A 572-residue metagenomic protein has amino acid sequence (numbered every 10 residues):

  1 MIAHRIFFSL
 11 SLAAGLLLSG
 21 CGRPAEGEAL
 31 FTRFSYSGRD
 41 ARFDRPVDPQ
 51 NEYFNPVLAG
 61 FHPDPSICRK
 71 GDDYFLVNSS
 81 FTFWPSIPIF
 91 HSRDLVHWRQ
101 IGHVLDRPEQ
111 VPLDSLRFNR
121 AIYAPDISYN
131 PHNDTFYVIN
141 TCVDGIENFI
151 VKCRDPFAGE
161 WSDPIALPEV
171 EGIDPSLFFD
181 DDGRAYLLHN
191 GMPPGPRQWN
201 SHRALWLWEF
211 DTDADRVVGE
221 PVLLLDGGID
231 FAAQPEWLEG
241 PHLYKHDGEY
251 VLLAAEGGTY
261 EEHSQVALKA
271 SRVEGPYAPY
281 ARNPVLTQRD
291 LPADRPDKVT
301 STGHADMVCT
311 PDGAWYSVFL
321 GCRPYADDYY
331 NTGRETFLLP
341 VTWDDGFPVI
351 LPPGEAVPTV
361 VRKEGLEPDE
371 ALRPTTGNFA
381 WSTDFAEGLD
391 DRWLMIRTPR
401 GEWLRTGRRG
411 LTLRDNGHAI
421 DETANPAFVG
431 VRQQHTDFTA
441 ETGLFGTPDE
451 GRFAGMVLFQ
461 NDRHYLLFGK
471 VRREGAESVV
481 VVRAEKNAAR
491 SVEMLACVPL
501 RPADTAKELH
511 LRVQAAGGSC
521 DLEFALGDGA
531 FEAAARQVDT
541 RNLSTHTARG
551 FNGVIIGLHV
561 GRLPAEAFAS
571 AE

Functional and structural regions predicted by a protein language model:
M1-L10: Bacterial N-terminal signal peptides that target proteins for export
S9-S19: Bacterial N-terminal signal peptides
C21-E572: Carbohydrate-active catalytic/glycan-binding domains of CAZyme proteins, especially the secreted or lumenal ectodomains
